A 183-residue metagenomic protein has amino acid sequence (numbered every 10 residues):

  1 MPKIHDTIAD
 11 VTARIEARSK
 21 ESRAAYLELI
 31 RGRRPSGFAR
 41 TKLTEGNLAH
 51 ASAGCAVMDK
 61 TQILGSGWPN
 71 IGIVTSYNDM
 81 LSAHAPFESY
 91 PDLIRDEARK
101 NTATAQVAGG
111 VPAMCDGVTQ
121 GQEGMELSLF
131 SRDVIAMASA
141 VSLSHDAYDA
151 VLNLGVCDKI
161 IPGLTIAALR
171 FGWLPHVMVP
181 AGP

Functional and structural regions predicted by a protein language model:
M1-P183: Metallocofactor- and cofactor-centric catalytic cores in central/energy metabolism, strongly enriched
